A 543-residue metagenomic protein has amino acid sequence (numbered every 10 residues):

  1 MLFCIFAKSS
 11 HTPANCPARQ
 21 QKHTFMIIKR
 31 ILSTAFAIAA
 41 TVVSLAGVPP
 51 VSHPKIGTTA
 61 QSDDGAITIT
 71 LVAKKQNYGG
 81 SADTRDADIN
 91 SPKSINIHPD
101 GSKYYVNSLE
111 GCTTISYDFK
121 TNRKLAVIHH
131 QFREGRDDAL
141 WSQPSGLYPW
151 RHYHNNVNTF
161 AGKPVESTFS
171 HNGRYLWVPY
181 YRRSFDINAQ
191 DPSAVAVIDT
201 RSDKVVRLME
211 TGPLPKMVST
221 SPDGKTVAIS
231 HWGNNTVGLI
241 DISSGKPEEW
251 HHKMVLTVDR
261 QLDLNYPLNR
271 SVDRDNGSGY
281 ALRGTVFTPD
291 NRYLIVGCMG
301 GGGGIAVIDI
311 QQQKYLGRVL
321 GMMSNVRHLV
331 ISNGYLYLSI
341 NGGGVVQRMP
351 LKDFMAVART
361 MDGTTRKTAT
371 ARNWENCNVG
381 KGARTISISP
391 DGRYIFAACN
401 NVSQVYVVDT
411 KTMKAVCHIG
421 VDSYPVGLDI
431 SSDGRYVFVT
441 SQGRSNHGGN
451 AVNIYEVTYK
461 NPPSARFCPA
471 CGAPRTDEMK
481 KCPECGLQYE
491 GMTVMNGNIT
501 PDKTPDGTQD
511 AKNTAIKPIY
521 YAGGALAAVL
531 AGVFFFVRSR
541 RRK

Functional and structural regions predicted by a protein language model:
T24-A35: Bacterial N-terminal signal peptides that target proteins for export
A35-S44: Bacterial N-terminal signal peptides
G47-A465, G491-M492, N496: Predominantly soluble domains enriched in secretory-pathway, periplasmic, or organellar proteins
P463-G497: Cys/His-rich metal-coordination motifs, chiefly Zn-binding "fingers/knuckles"
G491-P518: Short, aromatic-rich amphipathic segments at membrane interfaces that lie adjacent to a transmembrane helix or signal
I516-A528, F535: Short, hydrophobic alpha-helical membrane anchors of single-pass surface/secreted proteins
L530-K543: C-terminal membrane-anchoring or membrane-association module
